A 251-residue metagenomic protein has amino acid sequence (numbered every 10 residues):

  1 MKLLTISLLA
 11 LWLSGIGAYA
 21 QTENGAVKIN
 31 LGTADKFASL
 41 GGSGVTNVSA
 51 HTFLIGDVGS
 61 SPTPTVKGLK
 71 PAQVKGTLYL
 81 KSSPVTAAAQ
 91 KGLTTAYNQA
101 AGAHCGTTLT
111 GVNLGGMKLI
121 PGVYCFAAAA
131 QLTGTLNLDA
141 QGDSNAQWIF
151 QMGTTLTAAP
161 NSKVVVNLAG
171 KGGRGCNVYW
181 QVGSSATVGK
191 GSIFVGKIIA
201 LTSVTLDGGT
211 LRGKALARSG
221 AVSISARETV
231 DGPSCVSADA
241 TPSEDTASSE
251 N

Functional and structural regions predicted by a protein language model:
M1-Q21: Sec-dependent, cleavable N-terminal signal peptides
L8-L13, V236-N251: Extracellular low-complexity Ser/Thr/Asn/Gly-rich intrinsically disordered segments
G17-P242: Solvent-exposed adhesion/ligand-recognition segments of exported proteins
